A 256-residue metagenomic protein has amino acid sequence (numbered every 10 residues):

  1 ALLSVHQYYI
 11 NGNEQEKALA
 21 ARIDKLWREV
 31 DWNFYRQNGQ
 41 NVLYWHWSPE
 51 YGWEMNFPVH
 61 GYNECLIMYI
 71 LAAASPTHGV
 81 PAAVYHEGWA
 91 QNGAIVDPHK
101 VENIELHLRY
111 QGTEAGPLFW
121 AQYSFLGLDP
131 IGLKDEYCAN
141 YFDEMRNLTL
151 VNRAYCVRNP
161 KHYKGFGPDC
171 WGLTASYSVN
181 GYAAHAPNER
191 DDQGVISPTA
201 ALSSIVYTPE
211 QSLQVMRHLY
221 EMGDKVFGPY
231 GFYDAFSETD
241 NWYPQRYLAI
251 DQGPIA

Functional and structural regions predicted by a protein language model:
A1-A256: Ser/Thr/Asn(+Pro)-rich, low-complexity disordered segments
